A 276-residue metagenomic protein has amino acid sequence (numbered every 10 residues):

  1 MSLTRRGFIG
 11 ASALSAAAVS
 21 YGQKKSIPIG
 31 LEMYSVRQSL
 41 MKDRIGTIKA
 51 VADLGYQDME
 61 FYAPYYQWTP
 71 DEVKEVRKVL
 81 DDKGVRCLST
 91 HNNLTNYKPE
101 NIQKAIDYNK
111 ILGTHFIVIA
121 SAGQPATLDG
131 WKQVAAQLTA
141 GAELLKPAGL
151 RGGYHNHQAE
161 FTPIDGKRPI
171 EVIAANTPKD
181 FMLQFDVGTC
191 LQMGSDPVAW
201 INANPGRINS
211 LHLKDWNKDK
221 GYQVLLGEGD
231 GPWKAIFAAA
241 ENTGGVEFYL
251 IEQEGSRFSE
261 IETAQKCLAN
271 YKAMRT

Functional and structural regions predicted by a protein language model:
L3, F8-G30, V36-L54, I164-F185 (+1 more regions): Histidine-acidic metal/acid-base catalytic patches
A17, D58, Y65, K83-T90 (+2 more regions): Active-site acidic/histidine proton-transfer and metal-coordination neighborhood in alpha/beta enzyme cores
Y34-V36, Y62-P64, N92-T95, S121-Q124 (+4 more regions): Active-site beta-loop-alpha junctions enriched in small/polar residues
L40, W68-T69, K98, V134 (+1 more regions): Charged, low-complexity surface patches
I48-D53, W68-C87, N101-G113, T139-P147 (+3 more regions): Acidic (Asp/Glu)-rich catalytic clusters
F61-Y62, C87-L94, I117-A120, H212-W216 (+2 more regions): Short, highly charged low-complexity linear segments
